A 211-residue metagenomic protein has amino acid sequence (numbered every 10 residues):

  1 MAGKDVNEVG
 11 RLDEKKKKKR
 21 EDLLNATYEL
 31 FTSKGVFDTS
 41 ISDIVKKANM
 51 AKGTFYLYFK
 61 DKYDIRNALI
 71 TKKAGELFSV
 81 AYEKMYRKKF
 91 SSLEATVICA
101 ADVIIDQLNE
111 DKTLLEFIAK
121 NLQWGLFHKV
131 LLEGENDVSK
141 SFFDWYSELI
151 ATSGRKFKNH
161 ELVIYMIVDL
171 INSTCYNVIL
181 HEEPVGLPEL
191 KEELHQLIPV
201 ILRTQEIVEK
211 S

Functional and structural regions predicted by a protein language model:
M1-K18, E206-S211: N-terminal intrinsically disordered/low-complexity leader segments
K19-Y28, I44, I65, L69-L77 (+1 more regions): Generic hydrophobic, amphipathic alpha-helix propensity
L23-F31, I104, I171: Short hydrophobic clusters on alpha-helical segments that form packing/core surfaces in small helical domains
L30-D64, A68: Helix-turn-helix
A68, Y82-E110, I167: Hydrophobic alpha-helical connector segments
S79, Q107, T113, L126-G154 (+2 more regions): Amphipathic alpha-helical packing segments from all-alpha helical-bundle domains
Y82-Y86, I118-L126: Short linear capping/connector segments at secondary-structure termini
A151-L197, V208-S211: Hydrophobic/aromatic-rich alpha-helical bundle segments in the mid-to-C-terminal region
